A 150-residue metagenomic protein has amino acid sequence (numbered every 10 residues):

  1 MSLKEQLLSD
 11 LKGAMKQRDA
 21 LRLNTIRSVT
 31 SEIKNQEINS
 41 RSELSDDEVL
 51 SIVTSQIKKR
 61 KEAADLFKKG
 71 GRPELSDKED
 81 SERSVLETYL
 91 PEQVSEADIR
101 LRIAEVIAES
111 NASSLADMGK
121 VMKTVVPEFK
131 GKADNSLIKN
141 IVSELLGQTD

Functional and structural regions predicted by a protein language model:
M1-D150: Charged, compositionally biased, marginally structured helical/coil segments
